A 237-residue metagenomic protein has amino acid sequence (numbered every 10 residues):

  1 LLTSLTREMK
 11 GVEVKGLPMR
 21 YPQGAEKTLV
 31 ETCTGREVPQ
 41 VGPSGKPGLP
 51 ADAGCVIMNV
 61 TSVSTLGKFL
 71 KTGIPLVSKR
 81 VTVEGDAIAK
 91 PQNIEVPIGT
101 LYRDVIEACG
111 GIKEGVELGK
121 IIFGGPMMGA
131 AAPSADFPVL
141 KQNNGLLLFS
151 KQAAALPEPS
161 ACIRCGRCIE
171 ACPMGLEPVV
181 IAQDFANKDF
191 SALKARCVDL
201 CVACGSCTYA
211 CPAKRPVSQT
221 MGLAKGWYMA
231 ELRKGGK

Functional and structural regions predicted by a protein language model:
L1-Y102, A108-G115: Hydrophobic alpha-helical positions that pack around
S4, T65-F69, D104-A108, R167 (+4 more regions): Alpha-helical scaffold segments in soluble metabolic enzymes
E13-V14, S78, E114-G124, A192-K194 (+2 more regions): Flexible, glycine/charged-enriched surface loops at secondary-structure junctions
L17, E84-D86, P97, I122-G124 (+4 more regions): Generic beta-strand/beta-sheet core signal
P22, L29-E37, K71-G73, G111-I163: Active-site gating/interface segments in enzymes
I57-T65, S78, P97-T100, V116 (+8 more regions): Conserved active-site and cofactor/substrate-binding residues in soluble primary-metabolism enzymes
T82, N93-E95, I122, L147 (+4 more regions): Structured core elements
G145-P159, I169, P173-Y209, A213-K237: Ferredoxin-type iron-sulfur electron-transfer modules in oxidoreductases and energy-metabolism complexes
